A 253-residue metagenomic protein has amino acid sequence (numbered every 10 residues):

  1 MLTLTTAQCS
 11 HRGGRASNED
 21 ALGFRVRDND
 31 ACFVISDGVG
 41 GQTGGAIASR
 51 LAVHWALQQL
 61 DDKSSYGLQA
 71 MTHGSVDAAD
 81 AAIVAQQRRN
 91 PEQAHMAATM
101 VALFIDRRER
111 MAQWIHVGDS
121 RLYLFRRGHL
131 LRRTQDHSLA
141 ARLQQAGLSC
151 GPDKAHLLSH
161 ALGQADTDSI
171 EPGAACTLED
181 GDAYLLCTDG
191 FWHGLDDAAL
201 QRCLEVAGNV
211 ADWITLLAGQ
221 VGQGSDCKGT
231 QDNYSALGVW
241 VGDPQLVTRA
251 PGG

Functional and structural regions predicted by a protein language model:
M1-G253: PP2C/PPM-type serine/threonine phosphatase catalytic domain
